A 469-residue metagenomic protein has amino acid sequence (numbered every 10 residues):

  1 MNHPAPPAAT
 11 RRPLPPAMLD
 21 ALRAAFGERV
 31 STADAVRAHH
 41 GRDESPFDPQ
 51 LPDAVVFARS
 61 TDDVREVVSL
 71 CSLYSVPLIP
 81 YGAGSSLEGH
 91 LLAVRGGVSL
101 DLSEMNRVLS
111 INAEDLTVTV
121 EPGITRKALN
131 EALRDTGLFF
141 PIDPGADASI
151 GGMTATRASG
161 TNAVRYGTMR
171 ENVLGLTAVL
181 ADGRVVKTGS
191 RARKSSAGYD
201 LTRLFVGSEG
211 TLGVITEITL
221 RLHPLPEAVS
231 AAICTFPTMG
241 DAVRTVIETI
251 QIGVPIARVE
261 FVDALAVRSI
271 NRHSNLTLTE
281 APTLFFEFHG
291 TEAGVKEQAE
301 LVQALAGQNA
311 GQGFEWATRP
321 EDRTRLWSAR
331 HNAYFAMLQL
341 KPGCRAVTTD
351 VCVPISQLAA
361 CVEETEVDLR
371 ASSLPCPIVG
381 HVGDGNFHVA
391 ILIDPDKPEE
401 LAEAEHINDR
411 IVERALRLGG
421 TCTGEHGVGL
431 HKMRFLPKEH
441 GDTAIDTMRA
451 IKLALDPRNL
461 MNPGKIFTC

Functional and structural regions predicted by a protein language model:
M1-C469: Noncatalytic alpha-helical scaffold of FAD-dependent oxidoreductases
